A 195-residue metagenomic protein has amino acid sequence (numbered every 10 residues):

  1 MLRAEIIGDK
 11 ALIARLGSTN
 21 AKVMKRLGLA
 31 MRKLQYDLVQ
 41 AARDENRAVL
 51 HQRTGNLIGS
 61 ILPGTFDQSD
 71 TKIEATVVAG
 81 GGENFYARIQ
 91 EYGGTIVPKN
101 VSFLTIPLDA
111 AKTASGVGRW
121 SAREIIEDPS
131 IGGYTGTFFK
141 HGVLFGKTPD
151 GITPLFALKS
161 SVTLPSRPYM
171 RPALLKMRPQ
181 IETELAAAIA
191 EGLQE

Functional and structural regions predicted by a protein language model:
M1-E195: Short, Lys/Arg-rich flexible segments
